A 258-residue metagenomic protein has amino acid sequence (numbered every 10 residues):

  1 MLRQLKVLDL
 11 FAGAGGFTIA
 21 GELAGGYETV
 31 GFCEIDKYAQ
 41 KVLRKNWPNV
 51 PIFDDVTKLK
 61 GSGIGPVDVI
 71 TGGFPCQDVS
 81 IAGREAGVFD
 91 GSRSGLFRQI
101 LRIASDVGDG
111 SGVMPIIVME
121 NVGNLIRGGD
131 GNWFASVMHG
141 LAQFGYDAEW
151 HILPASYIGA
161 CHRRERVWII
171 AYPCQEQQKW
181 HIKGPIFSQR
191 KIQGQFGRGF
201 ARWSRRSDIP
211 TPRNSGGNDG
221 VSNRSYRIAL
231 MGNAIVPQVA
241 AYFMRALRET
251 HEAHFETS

Functional and structural regions predicted by a protein language model:
M1-S258: Conserved active-site and SAM-binding loop architecture of S-adenosyl-L-methionine-dependent nucleic-acid
